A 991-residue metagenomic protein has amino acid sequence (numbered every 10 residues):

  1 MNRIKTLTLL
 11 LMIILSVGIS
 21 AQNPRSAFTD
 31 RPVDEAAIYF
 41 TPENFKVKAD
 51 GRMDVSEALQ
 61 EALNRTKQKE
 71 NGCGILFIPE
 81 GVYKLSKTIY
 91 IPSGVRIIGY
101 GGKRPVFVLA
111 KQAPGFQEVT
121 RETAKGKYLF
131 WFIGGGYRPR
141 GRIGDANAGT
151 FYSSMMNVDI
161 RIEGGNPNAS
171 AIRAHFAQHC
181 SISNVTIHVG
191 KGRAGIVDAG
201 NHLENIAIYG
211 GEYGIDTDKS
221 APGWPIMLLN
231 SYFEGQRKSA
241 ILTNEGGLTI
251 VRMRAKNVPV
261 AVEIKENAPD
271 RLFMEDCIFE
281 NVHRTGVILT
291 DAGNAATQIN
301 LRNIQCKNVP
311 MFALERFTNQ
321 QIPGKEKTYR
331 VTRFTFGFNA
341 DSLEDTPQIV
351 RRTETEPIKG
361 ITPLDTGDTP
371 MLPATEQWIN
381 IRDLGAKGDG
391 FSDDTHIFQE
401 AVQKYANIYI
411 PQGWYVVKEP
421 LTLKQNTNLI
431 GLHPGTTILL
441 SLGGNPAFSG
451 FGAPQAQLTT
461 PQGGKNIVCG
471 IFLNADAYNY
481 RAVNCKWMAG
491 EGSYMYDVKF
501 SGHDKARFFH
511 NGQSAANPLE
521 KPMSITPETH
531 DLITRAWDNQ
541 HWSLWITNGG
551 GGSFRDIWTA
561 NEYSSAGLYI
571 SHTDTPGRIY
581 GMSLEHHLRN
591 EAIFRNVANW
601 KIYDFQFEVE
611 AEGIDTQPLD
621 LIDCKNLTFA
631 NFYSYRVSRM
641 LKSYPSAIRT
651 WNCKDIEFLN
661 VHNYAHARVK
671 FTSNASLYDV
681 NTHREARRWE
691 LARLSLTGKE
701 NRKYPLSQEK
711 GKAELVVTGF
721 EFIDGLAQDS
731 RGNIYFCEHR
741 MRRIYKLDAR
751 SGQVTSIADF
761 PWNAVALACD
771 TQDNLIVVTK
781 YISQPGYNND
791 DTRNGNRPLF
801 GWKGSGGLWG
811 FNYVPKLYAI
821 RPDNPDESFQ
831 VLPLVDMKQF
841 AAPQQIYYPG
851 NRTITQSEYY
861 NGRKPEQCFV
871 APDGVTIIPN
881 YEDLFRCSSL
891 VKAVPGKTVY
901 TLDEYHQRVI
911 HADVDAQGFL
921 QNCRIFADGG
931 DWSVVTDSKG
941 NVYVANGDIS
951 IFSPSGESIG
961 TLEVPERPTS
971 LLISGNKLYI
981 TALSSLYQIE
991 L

Functional and structural regions predicted by a protein language model:
N2-T6, L10-P79, L85-S86, Y90-G164 (+14 more regions): Extracellular "leader-to-stem" segments immediately downstream of a signal peptide or signal-anchor in secreted/lumenal
E80-V82, G94, Q412-G413, P420 (+4 more regions): Tight coil/turn sites that cap or link beta-strands
K84-S86, V416-E419, A447, K601: Flexible loop/turn segments at secondary-structure boundaries
K103, Q178, G192, G211 (+19 more regions): A generic "binding-loop/recognition-motif" signal
E212, A598-Y603, F607-E610, Q617-A630 (+2 more regions): Long, distal/terminal scaffolding or interaction modules with repetitive or compositionally biased sequence
M253, A268-I288, A292, A296-L301 (+3 more regions): Ankyrin-repeat and related helical/solenoid repeat scaffolds used for protein-protein interactions
I570-H572, I579-F594, A647: C-terminal, well-structured subdomains that either form a transmembrane helix-short loop-helix hairpin in multi-pass
K699-L991: Sequence-structural signature of mature extracellular/luminal beta-sheet repeat domains, prominently beta-propellers
